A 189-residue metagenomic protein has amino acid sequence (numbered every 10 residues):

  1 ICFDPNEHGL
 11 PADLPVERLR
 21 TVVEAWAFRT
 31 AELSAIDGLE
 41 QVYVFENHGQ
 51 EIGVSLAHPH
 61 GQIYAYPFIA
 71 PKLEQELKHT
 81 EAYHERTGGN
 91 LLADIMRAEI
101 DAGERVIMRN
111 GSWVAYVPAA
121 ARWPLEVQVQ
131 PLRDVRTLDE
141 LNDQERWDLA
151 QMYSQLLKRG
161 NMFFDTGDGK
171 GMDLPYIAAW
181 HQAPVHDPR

Functional and structural regions predicted by a protein language model:
I1-R189: HIT superfamily nucleotide-processing domains
